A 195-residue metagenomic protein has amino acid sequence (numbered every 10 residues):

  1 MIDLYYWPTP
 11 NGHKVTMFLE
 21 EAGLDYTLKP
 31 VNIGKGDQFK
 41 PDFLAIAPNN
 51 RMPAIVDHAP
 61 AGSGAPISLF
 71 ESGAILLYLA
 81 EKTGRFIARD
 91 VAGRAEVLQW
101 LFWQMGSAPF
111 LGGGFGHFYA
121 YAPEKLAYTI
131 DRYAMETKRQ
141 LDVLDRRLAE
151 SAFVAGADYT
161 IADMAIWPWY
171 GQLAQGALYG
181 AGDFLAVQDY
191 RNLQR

Functional and structural regions predicted by a protein language model:
M1-K138, D145, A152: GST-like domain detector, emphasizing the conserved glutathione-binding G-site in the N-terminal thioredoxin-like
A74, E96-Q99, D163-M164, P168 (+1 more regions): Amphipathic alpha-helical interaction segments
A80, F102, A149, I166-A174: Amphipathic alpha-helical core segments of compact helical bundles
S107, L111-G116, V154-R191: GST superfamily/GST-like fold recognition
R132-E136, F184-R195: Extended, well-ordered alpha-helical scaffold segments
